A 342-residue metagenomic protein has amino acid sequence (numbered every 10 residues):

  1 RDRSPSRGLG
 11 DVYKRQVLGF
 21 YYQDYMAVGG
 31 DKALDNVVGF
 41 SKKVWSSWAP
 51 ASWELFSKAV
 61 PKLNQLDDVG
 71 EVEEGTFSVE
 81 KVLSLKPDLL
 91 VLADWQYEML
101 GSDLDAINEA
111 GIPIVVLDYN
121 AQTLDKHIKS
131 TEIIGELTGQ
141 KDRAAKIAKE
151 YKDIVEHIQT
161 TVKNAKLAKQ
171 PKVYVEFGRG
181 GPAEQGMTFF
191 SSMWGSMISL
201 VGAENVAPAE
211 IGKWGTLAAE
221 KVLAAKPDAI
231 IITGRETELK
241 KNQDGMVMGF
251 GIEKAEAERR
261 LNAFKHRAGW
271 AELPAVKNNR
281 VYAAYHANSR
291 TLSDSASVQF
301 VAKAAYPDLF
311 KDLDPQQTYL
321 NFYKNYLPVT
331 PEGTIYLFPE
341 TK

Functional and structural regions predicted by a protein language model:
D2-L9, Y13: Single conserved hydrophobic/aromatic residue that forms the stacking wall/gate of nucleotide- or nucleobase-binding
G10-D11, A33, A59-V69, V201-I211: A local structural motif
V17-L18, V38-S41, L89-A93, I114-L117 (+5 more regions): Structural recognition of the beta-strand scaffold that forms the well-ordered cores of secreted hydrolase catalytic
Y21-D24, K43-S46, L89-L90, W95-M99 (+5 more regions): Solvent-exposed loop/turn segments at secondary-structure junctions within structured extracellular/periplasmic domains
Q23-L83, L89-Q96, D103: A short, structured surface patch at a secondary-structure boundary
S102-A183, A207, E272-T341: Extracytoplasmic substrate-binding proteins
G186-K213: Alpha-helical, coiled-coil/dimerization segments enriched in small aliphatic residues
V206-E220, K226-I252: Pocket-lining segment of extracytoplasmic ligand-binding domains
